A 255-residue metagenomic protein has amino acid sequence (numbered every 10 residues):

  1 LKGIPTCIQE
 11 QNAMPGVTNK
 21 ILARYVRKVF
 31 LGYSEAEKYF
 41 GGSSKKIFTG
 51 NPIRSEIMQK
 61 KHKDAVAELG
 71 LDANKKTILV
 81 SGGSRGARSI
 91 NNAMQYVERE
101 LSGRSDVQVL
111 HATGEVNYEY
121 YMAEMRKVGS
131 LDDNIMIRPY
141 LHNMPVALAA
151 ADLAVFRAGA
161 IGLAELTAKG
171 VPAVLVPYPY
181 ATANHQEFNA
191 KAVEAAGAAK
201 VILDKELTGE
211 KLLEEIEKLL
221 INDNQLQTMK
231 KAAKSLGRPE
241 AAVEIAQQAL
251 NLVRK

Functional and structural regions predicted by a protein language model:
L1-K63, L71: Active-site-proximal region of nucleotide-activated glycan assembly enzymes, centered on histidine/acidic-rich loops
G3-T6, V109-H111, A173, K200-V201: Hydrophobic beta-strand scaffold residues
Q11-P15, S34-A36, P52-R54, Y140 (+3 more regions): Short, acidic/turn-prone active-site loops that include or flank metal/cofactor- and phosphate-binding residues
I21, K38-Y39, V146, E165 (+2 more regions): Well-formed, non-transmembrane alpha-helical positions, independent of function
H62-D64, L71-F156, E187-A190, A195 (+1 more regions): Donor-nucleotide binding loops and adjacent catalytic segments primarily of GT-B fold Leloir glycosyltransferases
M144-H185: A donor-sugar binding/catalytic signature common to diverse glycosyltransferases and related nucleotide-sugar
K218, Q225-P239: A short, well-ordered alpha-helix in the C-terminal region of glycosyltransferases
R238-K255: C-terminal alpha-helical cap of glycosyltransferases
